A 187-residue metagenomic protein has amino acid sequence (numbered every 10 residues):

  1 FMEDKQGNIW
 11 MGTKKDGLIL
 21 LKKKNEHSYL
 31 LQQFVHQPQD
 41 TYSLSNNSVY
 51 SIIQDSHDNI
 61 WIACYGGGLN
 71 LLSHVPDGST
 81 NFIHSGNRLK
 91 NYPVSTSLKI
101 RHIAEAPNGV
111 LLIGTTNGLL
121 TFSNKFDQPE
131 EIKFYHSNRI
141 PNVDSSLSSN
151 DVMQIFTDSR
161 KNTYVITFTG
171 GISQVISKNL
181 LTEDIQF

Functional and structural regions predicted by a protein language model:
F1-F187: Carboxylate-rich, polar loop motifs that coordinate divalent cations or form catalytic acidic clusters
